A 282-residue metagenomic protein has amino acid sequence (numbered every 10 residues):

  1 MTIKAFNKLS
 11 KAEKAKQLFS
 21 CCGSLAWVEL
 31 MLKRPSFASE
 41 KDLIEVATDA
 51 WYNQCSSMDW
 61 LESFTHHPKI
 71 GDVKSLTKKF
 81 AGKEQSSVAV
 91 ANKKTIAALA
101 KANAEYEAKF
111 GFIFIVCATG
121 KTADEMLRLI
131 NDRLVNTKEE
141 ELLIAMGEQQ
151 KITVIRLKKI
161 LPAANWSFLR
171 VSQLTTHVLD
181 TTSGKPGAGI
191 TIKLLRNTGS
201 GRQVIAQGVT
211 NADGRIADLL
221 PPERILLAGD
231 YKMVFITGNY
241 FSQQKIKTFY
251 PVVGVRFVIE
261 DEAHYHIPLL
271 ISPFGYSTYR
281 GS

Functional and structural regions predicted by a protein language model:
M1-C21, L25-A102, I152-I160, A164: Aromatic-anchored, charged helix-turn/loop surface patch used as a conserved interaction hotspot
M31, F114, I267: Residue-level signal for inorganic ion chemistry
A89-L161: C-terminal non-catalytic interaction appendages of large macromolecular assemblies
A164-A188, R196, R202: Beta-strand-rich domain onsets/edges
W166-S167, A228-S282: Feature of secretome-associated and extracellular-like proteins
T191-L195, K232: Beta-strand signatures of extracellular beta-sandwich domains
I205-V209, P221-R224, G254-F257: Beta-strand-rich interaction surfaces with strong enrichment in secreted/lumenal proteins
T210-P222, M233: Glycine-centered loop-to-beta-strand initiation motif
